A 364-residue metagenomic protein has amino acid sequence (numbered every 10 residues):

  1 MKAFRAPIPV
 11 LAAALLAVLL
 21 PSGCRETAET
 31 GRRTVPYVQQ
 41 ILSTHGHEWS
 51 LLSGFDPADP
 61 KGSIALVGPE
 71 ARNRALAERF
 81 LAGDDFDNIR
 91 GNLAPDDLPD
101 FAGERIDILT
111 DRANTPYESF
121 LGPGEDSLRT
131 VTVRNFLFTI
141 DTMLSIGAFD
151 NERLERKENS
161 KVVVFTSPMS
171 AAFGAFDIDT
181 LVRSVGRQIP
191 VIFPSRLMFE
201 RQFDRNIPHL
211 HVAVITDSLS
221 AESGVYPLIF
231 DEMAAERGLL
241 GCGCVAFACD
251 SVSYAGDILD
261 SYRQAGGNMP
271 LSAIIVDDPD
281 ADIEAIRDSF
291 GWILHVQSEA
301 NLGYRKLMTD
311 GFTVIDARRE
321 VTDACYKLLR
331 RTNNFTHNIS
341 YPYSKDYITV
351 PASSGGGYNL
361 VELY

Functional and structural regions predicted by a protein language model:
K2-L11: Bacterial N-terminal signal peptides that target proteins for export
V10-L19: Bacterial N-terminal signal peptides
P21-G23: C-terminal motif of bacterial Sec signal peptides marking the signal peptidase cleavage site
R25-Y364: Non-catalytic structural scaffold of enzyme domains
